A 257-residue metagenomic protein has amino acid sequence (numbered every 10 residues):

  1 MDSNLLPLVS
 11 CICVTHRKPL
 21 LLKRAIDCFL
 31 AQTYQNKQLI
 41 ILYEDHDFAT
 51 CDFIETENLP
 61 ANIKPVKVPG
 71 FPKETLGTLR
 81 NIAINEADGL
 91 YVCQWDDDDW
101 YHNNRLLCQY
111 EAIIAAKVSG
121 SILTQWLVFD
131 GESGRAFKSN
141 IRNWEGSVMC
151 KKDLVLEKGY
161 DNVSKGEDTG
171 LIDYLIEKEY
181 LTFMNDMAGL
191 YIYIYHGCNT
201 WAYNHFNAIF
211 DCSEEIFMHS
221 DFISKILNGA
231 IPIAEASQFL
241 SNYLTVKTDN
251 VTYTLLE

Functional and structural regions predicted by a protein language model:
M1-A31, T248: N-proximal low-complexity "stem/linker" segments adjacent to membrane-targeting elements
P7-S10, Q38, G170: Cell-envelope/extracellular polymer assembly enzymes that use nucleotide-activated donors
D27-N36, E57: Short, acidic, metal-binding catalytic loop of nucleotide-sugar glycosyltransferases
N36-F48, K64-G70: Short beta-strand/loop segment that forms part of the nucleotide-sugar
P69-A87: Glycine-rich, basic loop-to-helix element that forms the pyrophosphate-binding segment of sugar-nucleotide handling
V92: Short aromatic/hydrophobic "clamp" motif used to bind/position activated sugar donors
N104-R135: Conserved donor NDP-sugar-binding/catalytic core segment of glycosyltransferases
K165-D173, Y180: Acidic donor-binding loop at a coil-to-helix junction in glycosyltransferase catalytic cores that engages
